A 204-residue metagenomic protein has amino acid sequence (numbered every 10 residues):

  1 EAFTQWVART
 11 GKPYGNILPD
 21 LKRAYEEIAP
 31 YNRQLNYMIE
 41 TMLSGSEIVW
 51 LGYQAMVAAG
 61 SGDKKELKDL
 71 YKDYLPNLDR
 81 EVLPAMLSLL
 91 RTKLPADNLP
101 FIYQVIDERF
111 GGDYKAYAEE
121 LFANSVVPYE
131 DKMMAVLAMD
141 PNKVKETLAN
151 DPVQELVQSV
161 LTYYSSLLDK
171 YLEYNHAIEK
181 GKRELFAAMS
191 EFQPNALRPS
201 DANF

Functional and structural regions predicted by a protein language model:
E1-F204: Terminal presequence/propeptide segments associated with secretion/organelle targeting and zymogen/polyprotein
